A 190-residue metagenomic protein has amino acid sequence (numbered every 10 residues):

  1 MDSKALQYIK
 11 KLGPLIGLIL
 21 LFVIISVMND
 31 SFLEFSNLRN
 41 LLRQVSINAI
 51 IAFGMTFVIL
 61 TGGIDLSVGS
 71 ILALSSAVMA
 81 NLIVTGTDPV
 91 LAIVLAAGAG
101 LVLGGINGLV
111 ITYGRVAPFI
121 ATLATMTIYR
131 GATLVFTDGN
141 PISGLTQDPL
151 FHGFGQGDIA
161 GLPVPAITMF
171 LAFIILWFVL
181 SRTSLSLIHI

Functional and structural regions predicted by a protein language model:
M1-G13, L33: Transmembrane alpha-helical segments of polytopic membrane transport and secretion proteins
L12-I16, L41, N48, S70-I71 (+3 more regions): Hydrophobic alpha-helical transmembrane segments
P14-S26, M55, R130, T168-V179: Hydrophobic core segments of alpha-helical transmembrane domains in multi-pass membrane transport and ion-translocation
G17, L21, N48-A52, S75 (+4 more regions): Alpha-helical transmembrane segments in multi-pass membrane proteins
L21-T85, L109-V116: Single transmembrane alpha-helix segments in multi-pass membrane proteins
T87-M126: Alpha-helical transmembrane segments within multi-pass membrane transporters and channels
P118-T183: Transmembrane helix-bundle core of multi-pass membrane transporters and related energy-transducing complexes
I188-I190: Conserved small/polar residues in nucleotide/adenosyl-binding loops
